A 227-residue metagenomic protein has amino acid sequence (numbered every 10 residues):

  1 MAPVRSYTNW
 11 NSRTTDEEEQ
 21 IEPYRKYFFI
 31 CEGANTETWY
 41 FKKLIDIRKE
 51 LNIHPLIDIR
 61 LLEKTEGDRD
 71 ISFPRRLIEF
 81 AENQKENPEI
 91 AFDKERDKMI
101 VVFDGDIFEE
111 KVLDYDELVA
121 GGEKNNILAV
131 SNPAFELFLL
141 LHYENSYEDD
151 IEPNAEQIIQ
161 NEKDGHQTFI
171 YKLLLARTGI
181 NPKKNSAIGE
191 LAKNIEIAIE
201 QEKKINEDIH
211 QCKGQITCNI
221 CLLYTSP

Functional and structural regions predicted by a protein language model:
A2-A91: RecA-like P-loop NTPase motor core
R25, R96-D97, K124-N126: Short glycine-/polar-rich loops that comprise or flank the Walker A/P-loop and associated switch/sensor motifs
F28-I30, K94-F108: Acidic beta-strand-to-loop metal/phosphate-binding motif
R69-S72, D104-V112: Acidic, metal-coordinating catalytic cores used for nucleic-acid/nucleotide bond scission and strand-transfer chemistry
F108-S186: Activity-critical C-terminal alpha-helical subdomain
N181-A198: Long, charge-rich alpha-helical interaction segments
N194-D208: Short helix/strand-capping connector loops at secondary-structure junctions
Y224-P227: Conserved small/polar residues in nucleotide/adenosyl-binding loops
